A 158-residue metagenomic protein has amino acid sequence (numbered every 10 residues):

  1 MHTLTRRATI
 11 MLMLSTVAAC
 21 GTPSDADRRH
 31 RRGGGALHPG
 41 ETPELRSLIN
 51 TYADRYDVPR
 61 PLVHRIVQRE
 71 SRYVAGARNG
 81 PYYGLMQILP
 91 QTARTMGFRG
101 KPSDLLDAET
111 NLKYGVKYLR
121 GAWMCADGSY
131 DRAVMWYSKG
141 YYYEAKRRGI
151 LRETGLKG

Functional and structural regions predicted by a protein language model:
R6-I10, C20-G21: N-terminal export leaders
L14-H38: Bacterial Sec signal peptide processing site at the extreme N-terminus
R31-Q68: Export/targeting segments at the very N-terminus of extracytoplasmic proteins
V58-Y73, G115, V134-S138: Short, functionally critical alpha-helical segments immediately adjacent to catalytic or ligand/cofactor-binding
S71-V74, T92-R94, G140-Y143: Solvent-exposed loop/turn segments at secondary-structure junctions within structured extracellular/periplasmic domains
P81-F98: Substrate-binding/active-site groove segments that recognize and process beta-1,4-linked N-acetyl-hexosamine
S103-T110: A short, structured beta-strand-centered segment in the mid-to-C-terminal lobe of catalytic cores from group-transfer
V116-K157: Catalytic and binding regions of secreted/periplasmic enzymes and modules that target cell-wall glycans
